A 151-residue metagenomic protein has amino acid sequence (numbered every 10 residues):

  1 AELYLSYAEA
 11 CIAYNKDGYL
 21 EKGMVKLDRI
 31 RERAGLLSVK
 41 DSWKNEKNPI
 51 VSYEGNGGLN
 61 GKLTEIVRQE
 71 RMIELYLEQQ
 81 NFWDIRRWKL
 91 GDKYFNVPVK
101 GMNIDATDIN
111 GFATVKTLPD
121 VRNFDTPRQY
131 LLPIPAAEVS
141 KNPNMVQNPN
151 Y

Functional and structural regions predicted by a protein language model:
E2-Y151: Acidic/polar-rich alpha-helix caps and helix-coil junctions
